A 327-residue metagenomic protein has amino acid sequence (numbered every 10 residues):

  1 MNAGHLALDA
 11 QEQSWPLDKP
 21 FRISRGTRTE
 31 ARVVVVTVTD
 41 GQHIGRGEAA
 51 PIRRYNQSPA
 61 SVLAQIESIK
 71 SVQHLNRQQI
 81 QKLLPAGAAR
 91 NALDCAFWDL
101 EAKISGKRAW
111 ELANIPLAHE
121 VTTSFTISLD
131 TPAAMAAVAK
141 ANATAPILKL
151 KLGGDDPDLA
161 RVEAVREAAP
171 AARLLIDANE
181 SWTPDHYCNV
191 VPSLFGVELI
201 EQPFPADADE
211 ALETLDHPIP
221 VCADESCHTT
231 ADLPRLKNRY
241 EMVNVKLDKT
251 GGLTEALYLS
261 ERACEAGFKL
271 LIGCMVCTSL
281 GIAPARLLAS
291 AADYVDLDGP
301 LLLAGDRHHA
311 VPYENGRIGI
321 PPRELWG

Functional and structural regions predicted by a protein language model:
M1-L174, S181-C188, R307-G327: N-terminal capping/lid subdomain adjacent to the active-site entrance of alpha/beta enzymes
H43, K70, R77-I80, E241 (+2 more regions): A short pocket-lining beta-strand/turn micro-motif at the edge of beta-sheets
G45, N91, A96, E198 (+2 more regions): Exposed, low-complexity/repetitive linear segments and helix-based recognition motifs, biased toward charged/polar
G45-G47, P85, G252, G273 (+3 more regions): Glycine-centered flexibility motif
L152-S290, L297, A304-G316: Catalytic core of soluble alpha/beta enzymes
